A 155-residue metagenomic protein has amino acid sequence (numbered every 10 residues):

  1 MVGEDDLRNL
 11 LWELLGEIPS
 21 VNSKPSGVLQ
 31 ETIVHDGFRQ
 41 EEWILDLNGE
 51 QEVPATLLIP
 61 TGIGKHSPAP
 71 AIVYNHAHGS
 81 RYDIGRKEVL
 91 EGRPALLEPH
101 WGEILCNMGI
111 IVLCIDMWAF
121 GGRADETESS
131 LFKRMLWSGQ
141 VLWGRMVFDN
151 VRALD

Functional and structural regions predicted by a protein language model:
M1, E31-V34, L136-W137, M146: Charged, low-complexity, helix-prone segments enriched in Lys/Glu/Asp/Gln
M1-Q30: A glycine/proline-hinged amphipathic helix-loop "lid/cap" segment that gates access to hydrophobic ligand pockets
L15-I18, E41, G85, V151: Generic signature of intrinsically disordered, low-complexity segments enriched in small/polar residues
P19-S67, A71: N-terminal cap/lid segment of alpha/beta-hydrolase-fold proteins
S67-P68, N75-L154: Cap/lid segment of the alpha/beta-hydrolase catalytic domain
